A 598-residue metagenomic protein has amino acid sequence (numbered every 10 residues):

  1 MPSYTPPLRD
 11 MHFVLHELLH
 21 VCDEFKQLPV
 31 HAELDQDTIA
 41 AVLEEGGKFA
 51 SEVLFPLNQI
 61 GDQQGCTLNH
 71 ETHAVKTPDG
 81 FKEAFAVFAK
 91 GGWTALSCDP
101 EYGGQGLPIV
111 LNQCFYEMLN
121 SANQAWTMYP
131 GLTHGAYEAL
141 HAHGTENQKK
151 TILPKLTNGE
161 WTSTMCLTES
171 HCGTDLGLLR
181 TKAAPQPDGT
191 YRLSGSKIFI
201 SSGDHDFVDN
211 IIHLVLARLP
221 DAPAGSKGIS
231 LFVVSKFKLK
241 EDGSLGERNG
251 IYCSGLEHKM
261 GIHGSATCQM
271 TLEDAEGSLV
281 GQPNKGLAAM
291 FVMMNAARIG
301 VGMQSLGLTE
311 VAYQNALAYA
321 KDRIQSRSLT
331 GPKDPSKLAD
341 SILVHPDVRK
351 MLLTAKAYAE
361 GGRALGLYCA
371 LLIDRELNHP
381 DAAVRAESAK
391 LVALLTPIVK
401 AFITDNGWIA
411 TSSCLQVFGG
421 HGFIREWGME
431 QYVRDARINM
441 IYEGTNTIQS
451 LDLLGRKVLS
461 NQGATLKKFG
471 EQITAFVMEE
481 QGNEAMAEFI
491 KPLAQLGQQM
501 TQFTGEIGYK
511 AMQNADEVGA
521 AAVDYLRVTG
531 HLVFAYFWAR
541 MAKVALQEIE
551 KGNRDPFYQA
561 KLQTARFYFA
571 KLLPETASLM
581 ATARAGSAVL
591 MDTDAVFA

Functional and structural regions predicted by a protein language model:
M1-T127, T151, D374, A581-A598: Amphipathic, small/basic residue-rich leader segments at the start of a protein or domain
P2-T5, D10, R192, I262 (+3 more regions): Alpha-helix capping/hinge segments and adjacent helical runs
H31-E33, Q63-T77, A289-G300, Q314-A355 (+4 more regions): Glycine-rich cofactor-pocket loops
Y102, S460, A475-A598: C-terminal amphipathic alpha-helical interaction region
Y129-T133, G144-P187, A370-A389, G407-T411 (+1 more regions): Internal maturation/activation junctions in enzymes
H134-A136, T145-Q148, I152, T445 (+1 more regions): A structural-propensity feature for long, helix-poor, extended segments
T190, S194-R248: A short core secondary-structure module
F199-S201, K238-S254, K259, A266-A297 (+2 more regions): A glycine-rich, basic-preceded beta-loop-alpha segment at the flavin cofactor/substrate interface of flavin-utilizing
